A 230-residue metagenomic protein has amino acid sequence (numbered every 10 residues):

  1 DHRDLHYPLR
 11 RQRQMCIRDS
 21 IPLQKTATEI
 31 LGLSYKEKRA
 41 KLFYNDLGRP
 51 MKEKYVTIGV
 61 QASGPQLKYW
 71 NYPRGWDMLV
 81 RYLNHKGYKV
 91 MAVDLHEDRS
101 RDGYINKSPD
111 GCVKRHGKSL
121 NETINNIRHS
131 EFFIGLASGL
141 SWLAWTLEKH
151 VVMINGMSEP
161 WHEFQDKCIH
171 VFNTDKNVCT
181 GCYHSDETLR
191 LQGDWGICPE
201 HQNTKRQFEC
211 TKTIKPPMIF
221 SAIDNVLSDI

Functional and structural regions predicted by a protein language model:
D1-R13, I17: Single conserved hydrophobic/aromatic residue that forms the stacking wall/gate of nucleotide- or nucleobase-binding
R11, V56, F133: Receiver (REC) domain switch-region micro-motif
R11-Q14, T28-G32: A charged, well-structured terminal subsegment
R13, D110-V113, C168-I169: Short, conserved active-site loop motifs that form the nucleotide-linked donor/cofactor pocket
D19-T26: Non-catalytic DNA-binding core/recognition domains of DNA-processing enzymes
I30-S100, K215-I230: Core catalytic architecture of nucleotide-activated donor-dependent transferases building glycoconjugates
W70-H162: Donor-binding and catalytic core of enzymes assembling or modifying cell-surface/extracellular glycoconjugates
W145-D229: Nucleotide-sugar donor-binding patch of glycosyltransferase catalytic domains
